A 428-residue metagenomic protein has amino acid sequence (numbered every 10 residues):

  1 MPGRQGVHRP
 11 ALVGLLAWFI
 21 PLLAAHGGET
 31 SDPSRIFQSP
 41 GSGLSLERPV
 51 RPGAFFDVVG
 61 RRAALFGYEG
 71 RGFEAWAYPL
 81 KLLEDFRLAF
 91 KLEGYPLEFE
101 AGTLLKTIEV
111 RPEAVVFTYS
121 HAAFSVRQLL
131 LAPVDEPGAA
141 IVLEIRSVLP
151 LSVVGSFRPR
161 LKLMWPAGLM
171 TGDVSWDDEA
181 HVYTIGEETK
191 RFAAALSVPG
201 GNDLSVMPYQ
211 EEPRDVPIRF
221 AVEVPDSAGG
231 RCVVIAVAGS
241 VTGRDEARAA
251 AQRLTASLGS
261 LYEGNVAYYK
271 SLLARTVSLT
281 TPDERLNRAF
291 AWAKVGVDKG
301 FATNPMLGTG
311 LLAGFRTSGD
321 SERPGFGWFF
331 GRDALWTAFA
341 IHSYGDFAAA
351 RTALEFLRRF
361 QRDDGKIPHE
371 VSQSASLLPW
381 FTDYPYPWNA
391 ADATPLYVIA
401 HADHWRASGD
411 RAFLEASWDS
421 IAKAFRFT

Functional and structural regions predicted by a protein language model:
M1-H8: N-terminal secretory signal peptides that target proteins for export/translocation
R9-L16: Sec-dependent N-terminal signal peptides
F19-L22, H26-R288, D333, S343-D346: Terminal accessory carbohydrate-recognition/targeting modules of carbohydrate-active enzymes
L104-E109, S278-E322: Conserved oxyanion/phosphate-binding beta-strand-loop segments in alpha/beta enzyme cores
V115-Y119, Q128-A132, A139-I141, G155-F157 (+9 more regions): Long, contiguous hydrophobic alpha-helical segments, chiefly transmembrane helices and signal peptides
S147, T171, S227, R231 (+3 more regions): Aromatic-rich carbohydrate-recognition surfaces in CAZymes
R275, F315-T317, V371-L377: Short linear capping/connector segments at secondary-structure termini
